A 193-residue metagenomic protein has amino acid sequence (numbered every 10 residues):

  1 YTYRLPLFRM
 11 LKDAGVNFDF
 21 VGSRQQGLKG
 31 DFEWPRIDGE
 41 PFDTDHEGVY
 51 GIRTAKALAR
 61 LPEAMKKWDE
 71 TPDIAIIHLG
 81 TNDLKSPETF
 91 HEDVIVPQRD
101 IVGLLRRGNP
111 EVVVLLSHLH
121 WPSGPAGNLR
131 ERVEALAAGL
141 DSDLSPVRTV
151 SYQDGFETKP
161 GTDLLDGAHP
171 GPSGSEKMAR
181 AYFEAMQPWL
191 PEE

Functional and structural regions predicted by a protein language model:
Y1-E92, V96, P125-E131: Conserved SGNH/GDSL esterase-like catalytic core that processes O-acyl groups on lipids and polysaccharides
L5, R9-D13, R107, A135 (+2 more regions): Short, well-ordered alpha-helices that flank and scaffold nucleotide-derived cofactor binding pockets
K12, M65, V102-R107, A137-D141: N-terminal cationic-hydrophobic initiation segments that often serve targeting/anchoring roles
A14-D19, E70-I76, N109-L115, S142-R148 (+1 more regions): Loop/turn elements at helix/coil->beta-strand transitions in domains of secreted/extracellular proteins
G22-R24, H118, S151: Residue-level recognition of beta-strand->loop/alpha-helix junctions
A57-P72, G103-N109, Q187-E192: Surface-exposed acidic, glycine-flexible loop patches that form ligand/cofactor-binding and adhesion interfaces
I76-K85, I101-R130, Q153: Active-site segments of SGNH/GDSL-like serine hydrolases that catalyze O-acetyl group transfer/hydrolysis on lipids
H120-E193: Catalytic His-Asp segment of secreted/periplasmic serine-dependent ester chemistry enzymes
